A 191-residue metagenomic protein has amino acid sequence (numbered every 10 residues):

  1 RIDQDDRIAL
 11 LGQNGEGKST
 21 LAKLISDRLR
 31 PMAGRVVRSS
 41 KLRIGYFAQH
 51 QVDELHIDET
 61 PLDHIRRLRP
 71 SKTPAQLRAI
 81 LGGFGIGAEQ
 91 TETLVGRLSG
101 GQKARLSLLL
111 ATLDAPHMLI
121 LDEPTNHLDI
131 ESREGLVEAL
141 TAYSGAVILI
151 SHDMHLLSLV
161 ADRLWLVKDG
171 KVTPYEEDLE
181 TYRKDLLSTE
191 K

Functional and structural regions predicted by a protein language model:
R1-K191: ABC ATP-binding cassette signature C-motif
